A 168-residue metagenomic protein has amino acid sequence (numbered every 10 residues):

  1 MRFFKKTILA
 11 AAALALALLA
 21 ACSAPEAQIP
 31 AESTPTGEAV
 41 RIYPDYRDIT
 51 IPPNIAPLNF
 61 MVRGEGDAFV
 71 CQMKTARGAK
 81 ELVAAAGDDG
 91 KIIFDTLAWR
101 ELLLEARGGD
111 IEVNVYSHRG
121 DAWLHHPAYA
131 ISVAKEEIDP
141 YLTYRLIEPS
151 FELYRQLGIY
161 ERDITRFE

Functional and structural regions predicted by a protein language model:
M1-A11: Bacterial N-terminal signal peptides that target proteins for export
T7, A15, I51-P53: Short linear sequence motifs
A10-A20: Bacterial N-terminal signal peptides
C22-E168: Sequence signature of WD/YWTD-type beta-propeller architectures
